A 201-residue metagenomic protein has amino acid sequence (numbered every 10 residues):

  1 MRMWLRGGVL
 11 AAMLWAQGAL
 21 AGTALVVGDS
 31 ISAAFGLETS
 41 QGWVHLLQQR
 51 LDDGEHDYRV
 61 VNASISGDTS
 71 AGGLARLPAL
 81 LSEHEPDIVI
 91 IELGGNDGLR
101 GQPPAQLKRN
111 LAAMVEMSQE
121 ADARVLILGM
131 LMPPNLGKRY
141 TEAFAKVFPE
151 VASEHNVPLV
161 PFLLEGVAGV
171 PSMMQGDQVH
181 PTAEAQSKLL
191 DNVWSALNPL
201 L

Functional and structural regions predicted by a protein language model:
M1-M3: N-terminal secretory signal peptides that target proteins for export/translocation
R6-G18: Bacterial N-terminal signal peptides
L20-S66, R76-E85: Serine-esterase "nucleophile elbow" of acetyl-processing enzymes
A33, T69, P134: Flexible, glycine-rich phosphate/dinucleotide-binding loops and adjacent beta-alpha linkers at cofactor/substrate
G36, V61-T69, G98-Q102, Q178: Acidic/histidine-rich helix-loop elements that form or flank divalent-metal/phosphate-binding sites at the catalytic
L74-L201: Alpha-helical cap/lid subdomain in secreted, periplasmic, or secretory-pathway luminal O-acyl-processing enzymes
